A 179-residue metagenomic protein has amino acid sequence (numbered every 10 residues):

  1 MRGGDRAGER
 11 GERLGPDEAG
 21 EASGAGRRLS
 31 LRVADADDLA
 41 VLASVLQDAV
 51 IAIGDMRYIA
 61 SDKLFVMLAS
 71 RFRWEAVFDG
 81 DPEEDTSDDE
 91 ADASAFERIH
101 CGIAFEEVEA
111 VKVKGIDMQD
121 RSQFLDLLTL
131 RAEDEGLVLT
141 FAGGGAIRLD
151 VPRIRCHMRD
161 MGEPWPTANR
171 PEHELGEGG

Functional and structural regions predicted by a protein language model:
R2-V66: Long, hydrophobic N-terminal alpha-helical segment
G4, H157-G179: Charge-rich, low-complexity linker and terminal segments
E18-E21, L29-D35, A91-S94, G102-E106 (+1 more regions): Generic detector of short, locally flexible boundary/turn motifs and exposed helical patches
A36-V50, A110-F141, R148-V151, C156-R159: Intrinsic, low-complexity N-terminal interaction/targeting segments
V45-E109: Short, well-structured hydrophobic secondary-structure segments
K63, M67, T129-A132, R170 (+1 more regions): Short, surface-exposed, charged/polar-biased interaction segments
R71, F141-G143: Short acidic, glycine-rich loop/turn motifs
